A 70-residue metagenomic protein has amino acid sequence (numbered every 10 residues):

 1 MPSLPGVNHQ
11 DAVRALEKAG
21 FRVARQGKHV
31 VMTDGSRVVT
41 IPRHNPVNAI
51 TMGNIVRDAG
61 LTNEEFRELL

Functional and structural regions predicted by a protein language model:
M1-L70: Basic nucleic-acid-binding interfaces
